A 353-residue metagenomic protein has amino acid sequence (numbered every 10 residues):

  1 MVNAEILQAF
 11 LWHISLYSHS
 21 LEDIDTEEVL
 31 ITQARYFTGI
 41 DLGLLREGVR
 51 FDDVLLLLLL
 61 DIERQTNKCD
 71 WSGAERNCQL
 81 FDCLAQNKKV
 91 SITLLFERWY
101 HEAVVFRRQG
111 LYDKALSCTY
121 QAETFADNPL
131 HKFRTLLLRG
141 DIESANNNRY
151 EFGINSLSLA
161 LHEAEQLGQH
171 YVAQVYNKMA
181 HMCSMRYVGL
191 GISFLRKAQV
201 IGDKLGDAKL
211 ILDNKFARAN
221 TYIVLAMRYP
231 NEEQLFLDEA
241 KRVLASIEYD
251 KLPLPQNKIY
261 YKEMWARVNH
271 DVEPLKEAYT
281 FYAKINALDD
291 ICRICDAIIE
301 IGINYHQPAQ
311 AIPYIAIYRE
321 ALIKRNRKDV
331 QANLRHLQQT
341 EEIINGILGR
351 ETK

Functional and structural regions predicted by a protein language model:
M1-P129, C292-I298, I303-K353: Flexible inter-repeat linkers and adjacent short helices within tandem amphipathic alpha-helical repeat scaffolds
V2-E5, V49-L56, K89-E97, D127-L138 (+6 more regions): Alpha-solenoid helical repeat architecture
L16, R64, V105, I142-E143 (+9 more regions): Residue-level signature for tetratricopeptide repeat
I24, W71, Y112, R149-Y150 (+7 more regions): TPR-repeat structural position
L42-R46, C78-N87, Y120-F125, S158-Q166 (+4 more regions): Amphipathic alpha-helical segments of tetratricopeptide repeats
K68, Q109, R139, N146-N147 (+7 more regions): Structural motif corresponding to the intra-repeat A-B loop/turn of tetratricopeptide repeats
A74, L80-F81, A115-A122, R139 (+9 more regions): Tetratricopeptide repeat
